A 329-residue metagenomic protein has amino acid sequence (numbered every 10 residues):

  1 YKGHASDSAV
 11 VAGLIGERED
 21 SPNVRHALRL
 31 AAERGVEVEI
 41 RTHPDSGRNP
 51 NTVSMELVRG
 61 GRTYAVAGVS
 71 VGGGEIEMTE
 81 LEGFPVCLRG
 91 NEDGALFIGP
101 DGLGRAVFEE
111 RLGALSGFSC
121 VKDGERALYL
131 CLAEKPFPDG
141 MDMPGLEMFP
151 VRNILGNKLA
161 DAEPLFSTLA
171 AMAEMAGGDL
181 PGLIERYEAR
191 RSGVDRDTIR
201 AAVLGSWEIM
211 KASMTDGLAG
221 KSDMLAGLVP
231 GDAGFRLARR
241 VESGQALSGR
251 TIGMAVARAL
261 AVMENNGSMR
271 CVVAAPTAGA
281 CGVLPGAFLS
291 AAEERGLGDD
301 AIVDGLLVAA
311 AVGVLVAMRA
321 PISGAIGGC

Functional and structural regions predicted by a protein language model:
Y1-H4, P285, A317-P321: Short acidic, glycine/serine/threonine-rich loops at helix termini
Y1-R25, A32-V58, V71-G72, P85 (+3 more regions): Generic N-terminal targeting/processing segments that precede catalytic cores or assembly contacts
T63-G73: A short, surface-exposed beta-strand/turn
E75-G83: Active-site glycine-rich loop that binds ribose-phosphate moieties when present
L103, P285-L297: Alpha-helical support elements that line or immediately flank enzyme active sites and cofactor-binding pockets
G249-N266, D299-A320: Acidic-glycine-rich active-site phosphate/pyrophosphate-binding loop
M269-A287, I326-C329: Conserved phosphate/anionic-ligand binding catalytic regions in large, soluble enzymes, centered on
